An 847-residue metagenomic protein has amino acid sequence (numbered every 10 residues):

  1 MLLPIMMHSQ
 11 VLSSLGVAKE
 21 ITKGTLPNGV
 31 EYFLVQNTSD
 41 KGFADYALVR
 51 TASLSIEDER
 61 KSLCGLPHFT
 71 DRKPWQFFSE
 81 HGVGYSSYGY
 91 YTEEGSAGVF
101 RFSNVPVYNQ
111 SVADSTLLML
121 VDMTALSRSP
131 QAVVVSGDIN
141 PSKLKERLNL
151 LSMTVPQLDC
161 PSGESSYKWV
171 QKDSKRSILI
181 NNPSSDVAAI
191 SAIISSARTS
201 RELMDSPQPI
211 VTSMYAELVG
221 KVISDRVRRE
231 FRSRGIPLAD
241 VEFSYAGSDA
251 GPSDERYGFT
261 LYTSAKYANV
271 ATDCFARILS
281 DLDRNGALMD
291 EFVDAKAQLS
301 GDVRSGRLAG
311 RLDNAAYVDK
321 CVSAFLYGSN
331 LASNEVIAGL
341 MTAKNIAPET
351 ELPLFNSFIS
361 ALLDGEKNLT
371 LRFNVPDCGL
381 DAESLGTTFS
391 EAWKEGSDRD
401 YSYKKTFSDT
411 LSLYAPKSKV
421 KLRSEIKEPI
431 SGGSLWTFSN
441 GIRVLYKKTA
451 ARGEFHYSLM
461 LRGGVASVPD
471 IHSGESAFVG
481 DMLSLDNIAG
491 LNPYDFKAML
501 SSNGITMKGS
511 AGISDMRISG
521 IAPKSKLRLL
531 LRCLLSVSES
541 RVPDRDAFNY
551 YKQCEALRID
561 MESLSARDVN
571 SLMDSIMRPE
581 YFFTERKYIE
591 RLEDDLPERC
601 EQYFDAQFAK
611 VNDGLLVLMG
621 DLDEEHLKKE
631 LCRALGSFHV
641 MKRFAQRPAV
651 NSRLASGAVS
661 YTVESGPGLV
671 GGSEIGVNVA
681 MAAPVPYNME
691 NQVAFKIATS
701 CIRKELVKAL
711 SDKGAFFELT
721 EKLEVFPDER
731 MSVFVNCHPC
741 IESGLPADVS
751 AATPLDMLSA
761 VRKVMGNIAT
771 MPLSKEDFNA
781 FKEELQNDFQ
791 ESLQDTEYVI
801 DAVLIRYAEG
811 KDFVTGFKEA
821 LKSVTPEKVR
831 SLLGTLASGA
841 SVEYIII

Functional and structural regions predicted by a protein language model:
M1-Q10: Bacterial Sec-dependent N-terminal signal peptides
S9-A44, A132-P209, S213, K221 (+8 more regions): Proteolytic maturation boundary segments
V35, D40-F69, W75-S136, V187-P209 (+9 more regions): M16 family metallopeptidases and their MPP-like homologs
D544-Y550, F644: Conserved short beta-strand edge segments in small beta-sheet-based binding/regulatory domains
I702-L706: Short Ser/Thr-interspersed hydrophobic loop/turn segments at strand-loop and sheet-helix junctions that line or gate
